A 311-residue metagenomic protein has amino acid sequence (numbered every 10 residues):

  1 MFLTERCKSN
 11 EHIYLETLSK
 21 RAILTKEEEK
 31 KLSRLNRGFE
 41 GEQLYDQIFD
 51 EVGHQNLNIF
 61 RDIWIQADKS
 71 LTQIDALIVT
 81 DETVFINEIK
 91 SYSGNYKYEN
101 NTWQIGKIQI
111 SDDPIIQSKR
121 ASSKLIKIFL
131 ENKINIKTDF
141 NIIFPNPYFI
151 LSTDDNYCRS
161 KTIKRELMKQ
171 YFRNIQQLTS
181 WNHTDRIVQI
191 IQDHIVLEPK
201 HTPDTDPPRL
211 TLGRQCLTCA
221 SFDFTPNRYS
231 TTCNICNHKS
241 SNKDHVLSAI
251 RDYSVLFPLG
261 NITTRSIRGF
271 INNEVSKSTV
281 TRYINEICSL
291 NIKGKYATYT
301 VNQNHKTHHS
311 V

Functional and structural regions predicted by a protein language model:
M1-T72, I108-Y283, N304-V311: Surface-exposed interaction regions that form or flank ligand-binding interfaces
G38-G41, G94, G294: Glycine-centered flexibility sites
K69, I78-T102: Active-site beta-strand-loop-beta-strand hairpin of nuclease catalytic cores that positions key catalytic residues
D75: Conserved beta-strand and immediately adjacent loop positions that scaffold enzyme active sites
T80-D81, F144, K293: Structural motif
Y96, D223-F224, L290: Short, exposed beta-strand/loop patches in secreted or surface proteins that constitute
H245, N291-H305: Short Lys/Arg-enriched helix C-cap and helix-to-coil transition segments that create basic nucleic-acid-contact patches
Y283-I292: Short, solvent-exposed alpha-helical "recognition" segments
